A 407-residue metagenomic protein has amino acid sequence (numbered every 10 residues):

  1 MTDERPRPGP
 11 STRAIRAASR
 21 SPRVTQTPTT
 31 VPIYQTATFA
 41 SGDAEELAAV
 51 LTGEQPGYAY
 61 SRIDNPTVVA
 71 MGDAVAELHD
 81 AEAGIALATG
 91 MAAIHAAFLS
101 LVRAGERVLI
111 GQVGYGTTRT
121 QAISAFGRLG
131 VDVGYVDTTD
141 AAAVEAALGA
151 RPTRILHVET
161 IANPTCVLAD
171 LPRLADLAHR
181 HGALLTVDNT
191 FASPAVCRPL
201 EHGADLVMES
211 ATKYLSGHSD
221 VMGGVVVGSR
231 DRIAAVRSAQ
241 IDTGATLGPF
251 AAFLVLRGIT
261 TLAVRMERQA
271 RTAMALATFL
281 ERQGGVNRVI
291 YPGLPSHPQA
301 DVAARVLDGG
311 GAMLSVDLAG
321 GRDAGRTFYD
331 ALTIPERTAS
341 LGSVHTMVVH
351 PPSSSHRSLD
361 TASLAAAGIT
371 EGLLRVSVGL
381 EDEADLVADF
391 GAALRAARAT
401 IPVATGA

Functional and structural regions predicted by a protein language model:
T2-P6, S19-P22, A83-G284, I290 (+1 more regions): Conserved PLP-enzyme active-site core in the AAT-like
T2-Y34, A70: Short conserved active-site loop signatures built around small residues
S11, I123-S124, D132-V133, E145 (+2 more regions): PLP-dependent enzyme catalytic core of the Aspartate aminotransferase-like
S19-S21, Q35-S41, F191, K213 (+7 more regions): Glycine-rich beta-alpha junction loops
T38-A92, T117-S124: Conserved N-terminal alpha-helix of the aminotransferase class I/II PLP-enzyme fold
Q55, V221, G309-M313, E371-R375: Short, solvent-exposed beta-strand edge segments and adjacent coil->beta transition regions
V255-V264, A312-A319, R375-G379: Short, well-ordered beta-strand elements within core beta-sheets of diverse protein domains
M274-G342, L359-A365, A404-A407: Conserved small-domain helix->loop->beta segment predominantly found in fold-type I
